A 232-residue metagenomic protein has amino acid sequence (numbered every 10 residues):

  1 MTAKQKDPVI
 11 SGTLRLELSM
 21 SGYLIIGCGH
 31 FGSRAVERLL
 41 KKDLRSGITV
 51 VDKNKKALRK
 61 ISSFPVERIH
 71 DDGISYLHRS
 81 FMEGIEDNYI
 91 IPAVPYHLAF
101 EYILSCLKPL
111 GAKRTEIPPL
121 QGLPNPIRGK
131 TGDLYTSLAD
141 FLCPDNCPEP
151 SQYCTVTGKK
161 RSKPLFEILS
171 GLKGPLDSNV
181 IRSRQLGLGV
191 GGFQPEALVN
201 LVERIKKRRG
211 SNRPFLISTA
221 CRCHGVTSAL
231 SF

Functional and structural regions predicted by a protein language model:
T2-M20: A short, basic/flexible loop-to-alpha-helix module at the beginning of a structural domain
S21-L40, D52: Glycine-rich adenosine-cofactor-binding loop
S33, K56-R59: Short alpha-helix immediately C-terminal to the canonical SAM-binding loop
K41-G47: Conserved S-adenosyl-L-methionine
T49-K55: Conserved acidic E/D residue at the C-terminus of a beta-strand in Rossmann-like folds
L58-I127: Phosphate-bearing ligand-interacting subdomains that bind or position ATP/ADP/UDP/GDP/NAD(P) or nucleotide-linked
R128-E203: A conserved mid-domain beta-alpha-beta active-site/ligand-binding segment of alpha/beta enzyme cores
A197-F232: Extended, charged low-complexity segments that frequently continue into or abut oligomerization scaffolds
